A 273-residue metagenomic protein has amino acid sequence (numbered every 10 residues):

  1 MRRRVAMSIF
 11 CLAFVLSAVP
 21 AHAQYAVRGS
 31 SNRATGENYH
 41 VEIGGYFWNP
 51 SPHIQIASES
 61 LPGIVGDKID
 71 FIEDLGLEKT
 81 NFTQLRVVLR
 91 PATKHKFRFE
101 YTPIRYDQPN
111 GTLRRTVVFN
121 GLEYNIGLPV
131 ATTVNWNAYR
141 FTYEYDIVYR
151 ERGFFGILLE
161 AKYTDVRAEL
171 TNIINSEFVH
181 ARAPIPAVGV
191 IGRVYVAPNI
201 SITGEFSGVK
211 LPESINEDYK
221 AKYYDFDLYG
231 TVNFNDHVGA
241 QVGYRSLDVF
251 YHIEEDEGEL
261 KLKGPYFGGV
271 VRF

Functional and structural regions predicted by a protein language model:
M1-E37: Cleavable N-terminal export/targeting peptides
H22-I104, G268, R272: Short glycine/proline- and aromatic-enriched beta-strand/turn motifs that initiate or cap beta-hairpins
N38-H40, T80-Q84, W136-R140, A183-A187 (+2 more regions): Transmembrane beta-barrel architecture of outer-membrane proteins
I43-F47, F99-P103, I157-Y163, G204-G208 (+2 more regions): Transmembrane beta-barrel strands of outer-membrane/channel proteins
I43-G45, L85-L89, F141-Y145, L159-A161 (+4 more regions): Residues on the lipid-exposed face of transmembrane beta-strands in outer-membrane beta-barrel proteins
S51-T80, P103-W136, Y163-A183, L211-Y219 (+1 more regions): Extracellular/periplasm-exposed beta-strand and loop segments of Gram-negative cell-envelope proteins, dominated by
K94-F97, E151-G153, P198-I202, F234-A240: Repeated loop/turn-to-beta-strand initiation elements of outer-membrane beta-barrel proteins
A221-Y224, T231-F273: Predominantly the C-terminal beta-signal and adjacent terminal strand-loop region of outer-membrane beta-barrel
